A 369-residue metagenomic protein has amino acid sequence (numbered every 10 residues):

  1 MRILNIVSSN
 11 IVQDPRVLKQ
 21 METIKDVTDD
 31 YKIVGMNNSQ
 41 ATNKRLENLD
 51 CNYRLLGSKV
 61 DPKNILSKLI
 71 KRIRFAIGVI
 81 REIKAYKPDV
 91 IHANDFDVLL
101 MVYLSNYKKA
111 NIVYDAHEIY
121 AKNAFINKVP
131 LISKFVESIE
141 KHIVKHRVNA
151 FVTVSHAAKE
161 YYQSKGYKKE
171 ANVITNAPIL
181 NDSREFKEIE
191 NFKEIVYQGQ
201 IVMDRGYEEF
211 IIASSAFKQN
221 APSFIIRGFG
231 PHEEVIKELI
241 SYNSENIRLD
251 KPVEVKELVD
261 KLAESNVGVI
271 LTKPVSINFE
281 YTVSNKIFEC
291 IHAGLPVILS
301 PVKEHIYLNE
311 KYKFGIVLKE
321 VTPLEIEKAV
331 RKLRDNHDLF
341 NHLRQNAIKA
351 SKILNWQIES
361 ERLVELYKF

Functional and structural regions predicted by a protein language model:
L4, V152, E188-S214, F224-I225 (+2 more regions): Conserved donor-binding/catalytic core segment of Leloir-type glycosyltransferases
P15, R205, K256-K261, G268-F288 (+1 more regions): Nucleotide-sugar-dependent
E22, I77-K84, L100, L104-Y107 (+2 more regions): Membrane-proximal helix-turn-helix segments that form the acceptor-binding/catalytic region of lipid-linked
G35, R54, K141-E185, D250: Donor nucleotide-sugar binding/catalytic pocket of nucleotide-sugar-dependent glycosyltransferases
I70-R74, N111, A121-I143, L180-S183 (+1 more regions): Nucleotide-sugar donor phosphate/pyrophosphate-binding loop at the beta->alpha transition of glycosyltransferases
V235-L262, V267: Nucleotide-activated donor-binding/catalytic signature segment of Leloir-type glycosyltransferases, i.e., the conserved
Y312, I316-P323, K332-D338: Conserved acidic donor-binding segment of nucleotide-sugar-dependent glycosyltransferases
E325, K332, L339-I353, E365: A short, well-ordered alpha-helix in the C-terminal region of glycosyltransferases
